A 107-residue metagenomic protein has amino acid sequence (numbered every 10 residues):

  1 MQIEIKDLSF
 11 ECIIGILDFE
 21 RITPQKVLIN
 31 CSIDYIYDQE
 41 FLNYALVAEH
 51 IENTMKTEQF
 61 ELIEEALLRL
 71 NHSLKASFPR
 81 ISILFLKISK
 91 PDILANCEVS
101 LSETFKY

Functional and structural regions predicted by a protein language model:
M1-Y107: N-terminal, polar/charged subdomain of small-to-medium soluble alpha/beta proteins
